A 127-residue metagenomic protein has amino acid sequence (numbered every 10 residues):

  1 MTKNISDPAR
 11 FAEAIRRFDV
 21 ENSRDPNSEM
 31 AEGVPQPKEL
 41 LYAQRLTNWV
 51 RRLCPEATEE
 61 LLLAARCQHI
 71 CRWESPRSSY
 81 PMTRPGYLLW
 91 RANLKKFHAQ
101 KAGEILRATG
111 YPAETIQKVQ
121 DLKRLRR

Functional and structural regions predicted by a protein language model:
M1-T2: N-terminal soluble segments of membrane proteins
I5-D7, A65, P112-R127: Histidine/acidic-rich helix-loop-helix segments that form or flank divalent-metal centers in metalloenzyme catalytic
P8-T47, S79-N93: Active-site flanking loop/helix segments enriched in acidic
A12-D19, L62, Q117-Q120: Generic detector of well-ordered alpha-helical segments enriched in charged/polar residues, highlighting helical
N22-P26, V50-C54, E74: Short amphipathic alpha-helical segments enriched in hydrophobics
G33-L61, A102-T109, E114-Q120: Alpha-helical phosphate/pyrophosphate-handling elements in metalloenzyme active cores
E59-S78, A102, D121-R126: His-Asp-centered metal-binding catalytic motifs of divalent-metal-dependent phosphohydrolases/nucleases
S78-V119: Helix-adjacent hinge/juxtasegments
